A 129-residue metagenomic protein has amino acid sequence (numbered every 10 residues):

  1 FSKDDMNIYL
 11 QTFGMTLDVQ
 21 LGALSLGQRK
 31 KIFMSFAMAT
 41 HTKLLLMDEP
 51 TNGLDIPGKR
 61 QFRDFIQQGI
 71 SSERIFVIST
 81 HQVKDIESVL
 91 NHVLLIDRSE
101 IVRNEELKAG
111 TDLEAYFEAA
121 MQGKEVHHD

Functional and structural regions predicted by a protein language model:
F1-L26: ABC-family P-loop ATPase nucleotide-binding domains
M34: Hydrophobic anchor residue at the start of the ABC signature
L45-E49: Catalytic Walker B motif of ABC-type/P-loop ATPase nucleotide-binding domains
I56-G58: Helix N-cap at the start of a conserved alpha-helix in ABC-type nucleotide-binding domains
R60-S72: Helical segment within the ABC ATPase nucleotide-binding domain
T80-H81: H-loop/switch region of ABC-family ATPase nucleotide-binding domains
